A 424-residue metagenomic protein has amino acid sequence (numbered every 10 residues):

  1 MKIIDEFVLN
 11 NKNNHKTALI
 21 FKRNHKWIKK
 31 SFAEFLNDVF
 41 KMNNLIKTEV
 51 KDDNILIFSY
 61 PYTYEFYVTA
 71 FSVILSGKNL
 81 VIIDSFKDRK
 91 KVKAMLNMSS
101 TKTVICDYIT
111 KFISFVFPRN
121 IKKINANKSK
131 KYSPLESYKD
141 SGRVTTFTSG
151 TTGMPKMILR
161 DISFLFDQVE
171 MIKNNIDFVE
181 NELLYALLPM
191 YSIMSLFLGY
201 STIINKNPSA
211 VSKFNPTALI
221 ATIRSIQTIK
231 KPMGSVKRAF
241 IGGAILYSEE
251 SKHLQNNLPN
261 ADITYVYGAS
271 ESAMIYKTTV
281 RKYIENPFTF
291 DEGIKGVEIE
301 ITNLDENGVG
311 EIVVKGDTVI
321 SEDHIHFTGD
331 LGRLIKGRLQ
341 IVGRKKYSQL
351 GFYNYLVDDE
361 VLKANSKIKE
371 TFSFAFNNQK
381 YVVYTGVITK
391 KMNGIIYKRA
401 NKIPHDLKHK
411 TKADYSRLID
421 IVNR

Functional and structural regions predicted by a protein language model:
K2, R119-R143, D167-V169, N174-N175: Flexible, low-complexity linker/hinge segments
A18-V50, K90-K93, R160-S163: Conserved AMP-binding/adenylate-forming core of the ANL superfamily
K29-F32, R143-E170: Conserved AMP-binding A3 loop
L45-F86, A186: Conserved AMP-binding/adenylate-forming
F166-A218: Conserved AMP-binding/adenylation subdomain of ANL enzymes
L219, I229-I284: Gly/Ser/Thr-rich phosphate-binding loop
N260-G310, V319-I325: Conserved ATP-binding loop and adjacent catalytic segment of the adenylate-forming AMP-binding
G316, G329-I395, P404, H409: AMP-binding/adenylate-forming catalytic core of the ANL superfamily
